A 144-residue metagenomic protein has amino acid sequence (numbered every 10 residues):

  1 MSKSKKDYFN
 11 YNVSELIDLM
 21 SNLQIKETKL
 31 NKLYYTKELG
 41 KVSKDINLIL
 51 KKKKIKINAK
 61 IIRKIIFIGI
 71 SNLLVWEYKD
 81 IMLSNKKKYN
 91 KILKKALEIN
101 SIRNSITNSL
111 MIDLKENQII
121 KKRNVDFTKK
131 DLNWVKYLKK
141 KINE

Functional and structural regions predicted by a protein language model:
S2-E144: Extended, charge-rich alpha-helical interface modules
